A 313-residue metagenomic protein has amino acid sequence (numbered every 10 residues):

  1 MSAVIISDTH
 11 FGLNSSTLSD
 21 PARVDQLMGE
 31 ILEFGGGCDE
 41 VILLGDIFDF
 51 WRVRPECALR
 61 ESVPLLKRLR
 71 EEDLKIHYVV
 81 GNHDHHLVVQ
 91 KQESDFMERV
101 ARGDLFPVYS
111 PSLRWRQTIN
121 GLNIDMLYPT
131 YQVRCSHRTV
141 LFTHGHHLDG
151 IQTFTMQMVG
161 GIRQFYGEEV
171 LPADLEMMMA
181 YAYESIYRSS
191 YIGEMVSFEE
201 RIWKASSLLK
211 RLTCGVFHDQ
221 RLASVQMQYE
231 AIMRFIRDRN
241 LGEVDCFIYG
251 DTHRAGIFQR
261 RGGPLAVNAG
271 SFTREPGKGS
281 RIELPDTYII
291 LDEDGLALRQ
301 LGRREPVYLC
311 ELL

Functional and structural regions predicted by a protein language model:
S2-I6, L13-C135: Core catalytic region of metal-dependent phosphoesterases/phosphodiesterases, especially metallo-beta-lactamase-like
S7-F11, D46-F48, N82-D84, G145-H147 (+2 more regions): Active-site metal-binding loops of divalent metal-dependent hydrolases
G29, R68-I76, V80-H83, E199-W203 (+1 more regions): N-terminal short leaders/motifs
V41, I289, L296-L298: Hydrophobic beta-strand residues in large extracellular and virion-surface proteins
F96-P107, Y128, S136-L141, H146-L171 (+1 more regions): Conserved beta-sheet core of the metallophosphoesterase superfamily
L141-A231: Active-site-proximal loop/helix segment associated with metal-binding centers of metalloenzymes
L298-C310: Short, solvent-exposed aromatic-acidic interface loops
